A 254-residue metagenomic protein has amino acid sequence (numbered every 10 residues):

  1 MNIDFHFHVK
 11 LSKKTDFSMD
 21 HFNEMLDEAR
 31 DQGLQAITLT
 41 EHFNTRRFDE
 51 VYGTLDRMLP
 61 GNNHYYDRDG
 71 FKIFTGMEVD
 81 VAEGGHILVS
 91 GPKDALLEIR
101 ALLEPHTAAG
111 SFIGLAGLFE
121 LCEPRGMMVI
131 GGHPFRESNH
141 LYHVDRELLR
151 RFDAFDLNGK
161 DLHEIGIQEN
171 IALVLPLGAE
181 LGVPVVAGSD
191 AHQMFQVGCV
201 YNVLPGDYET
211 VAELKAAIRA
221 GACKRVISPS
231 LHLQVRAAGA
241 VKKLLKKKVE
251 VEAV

Functional and structural regions predicted by a protein language model:
M1-D20, E24-E28, G33, M58 (+2 more regions): Charged catalytic cores and adjacent phosphate/nucleic-acid-binding surfaces used for phosphate/nucleic-acid chemistry
F5, T40, M77, G132 (+1 more regions): Active-site flanking residues adjacent to catalytic metal/cofactor-binding acidic residues
M25-F48, M128-I130: Divalent metal-dependent hydrolysis catalytic cores, especially in the metallo-beta-lactamase
R47-I73, N139, V183-P184: Short acidic, glycine/proline-enriched helix-loop-strand junctions
Y52, G114-I130, A172-L181: Surface-exposed amphipathic alpha-helices with a cationic face
D69-V81, N158: A short, structured active-site edge motif that brings together acidic residues
I87-G126: Binuclear metal-dependent hydrolase catalytic cores centered on His/Asp/Glu-rich metal-binding motifs
M127-N139: Aromatic-lined carbohydrate-recognition surfaces of secreted/lumenal glycan-active proteins
